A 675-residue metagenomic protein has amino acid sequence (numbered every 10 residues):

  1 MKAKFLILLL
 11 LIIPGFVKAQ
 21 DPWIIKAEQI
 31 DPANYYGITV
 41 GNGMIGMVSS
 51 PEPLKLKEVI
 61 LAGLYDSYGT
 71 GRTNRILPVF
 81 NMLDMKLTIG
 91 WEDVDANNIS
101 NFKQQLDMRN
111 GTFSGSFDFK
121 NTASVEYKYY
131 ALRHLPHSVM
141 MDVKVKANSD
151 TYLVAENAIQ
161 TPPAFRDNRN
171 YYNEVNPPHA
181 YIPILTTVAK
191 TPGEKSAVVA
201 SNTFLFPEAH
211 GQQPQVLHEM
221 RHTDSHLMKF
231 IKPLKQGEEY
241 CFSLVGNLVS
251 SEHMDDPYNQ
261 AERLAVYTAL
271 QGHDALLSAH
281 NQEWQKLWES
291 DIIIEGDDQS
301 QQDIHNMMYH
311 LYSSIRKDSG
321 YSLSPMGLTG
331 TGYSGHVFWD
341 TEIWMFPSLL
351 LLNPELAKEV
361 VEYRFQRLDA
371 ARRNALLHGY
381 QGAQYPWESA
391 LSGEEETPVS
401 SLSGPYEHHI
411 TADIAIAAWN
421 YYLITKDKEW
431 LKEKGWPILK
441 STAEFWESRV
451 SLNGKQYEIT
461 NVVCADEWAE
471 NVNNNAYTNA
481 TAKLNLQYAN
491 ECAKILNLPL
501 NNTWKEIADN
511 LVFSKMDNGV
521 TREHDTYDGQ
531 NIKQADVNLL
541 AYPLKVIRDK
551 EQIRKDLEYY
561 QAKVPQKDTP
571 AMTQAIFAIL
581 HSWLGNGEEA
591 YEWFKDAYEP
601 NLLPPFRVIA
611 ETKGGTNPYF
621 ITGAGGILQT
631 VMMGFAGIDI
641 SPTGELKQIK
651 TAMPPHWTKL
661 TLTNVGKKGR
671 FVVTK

Functional and structural regions predicted by a protein language model:
M1-Q20: Bacterial Sec-dependent N-terminal signal peptides
A19-V40, M44-Y333: Acidic/polar, glycine-enriched structural segments that form the non-catalytic walls/loops of the carbohydrate-binding
P32-L64, W344, E396, W468-L496 (+2 more regions): C-terminal capping/lid segments that line or modulate ligand- or cofactor-binding pockets
N306-S313, Y363-A370, P437-R449, L484 (+2 more regions): Alpha-helical scaffold segments in carbohydrate-active enzymes
I315-T329, E355-I416, Y422, E429-E433 (+5 more regions): Helix-terminus loop motifs that line ligand-binding clefts
P325-H336, G379-G404, Q456-Y477, S514-G529 (+3 more regions): Carbohydrate-binding/catalytic loop surfaces
V337-R367, I416, L423, E433 (+2 more regions): Active-site core of glycosidic bond-cleaving carbohydrate-active enzymes
Y421, K426-W436, G454-C464, W468 (+1 more regions): Active-site neighborhood of glycoside hydrolase catalytic domains
